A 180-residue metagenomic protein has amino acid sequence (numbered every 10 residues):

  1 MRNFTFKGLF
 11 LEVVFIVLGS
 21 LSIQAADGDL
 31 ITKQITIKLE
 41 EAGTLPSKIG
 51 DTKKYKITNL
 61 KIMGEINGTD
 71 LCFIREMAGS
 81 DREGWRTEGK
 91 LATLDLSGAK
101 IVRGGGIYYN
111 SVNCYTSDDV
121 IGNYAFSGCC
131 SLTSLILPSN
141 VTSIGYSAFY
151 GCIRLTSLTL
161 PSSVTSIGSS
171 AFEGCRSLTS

Functional and structural regions predicted by a protein language model:
M1-L11: Bacterial N-terminal signal peptides that target proteins for export
L9-S20: Bacterial N-terminal signal peptides
I23-G28: Boundary at the C-terminal end of the N-terminal hydrophobic targeting segment
T32-E40, T58-I66, G89-D119, C130-S143 (+2 more regions): Structural signature of tandem-repeat unit edges
G43-K53, T69-G79: Short, T/G/N/S-enriched strand-turn elements that build extracellular solenoid repeat scaffolds
I49-I57, T87-E88: Flexible, charged surface loops at secondary-structure boundaries
L71-R86, G106-G128: Extracellular beta-strand-rich solenoid/capping regions of secreted or surface-exposed proteins that bind or remodel
G122-A125, G145-Y150, G168-E173: Consensus positions within tandem repeat domains that build extended binding/scaffold surfaces
